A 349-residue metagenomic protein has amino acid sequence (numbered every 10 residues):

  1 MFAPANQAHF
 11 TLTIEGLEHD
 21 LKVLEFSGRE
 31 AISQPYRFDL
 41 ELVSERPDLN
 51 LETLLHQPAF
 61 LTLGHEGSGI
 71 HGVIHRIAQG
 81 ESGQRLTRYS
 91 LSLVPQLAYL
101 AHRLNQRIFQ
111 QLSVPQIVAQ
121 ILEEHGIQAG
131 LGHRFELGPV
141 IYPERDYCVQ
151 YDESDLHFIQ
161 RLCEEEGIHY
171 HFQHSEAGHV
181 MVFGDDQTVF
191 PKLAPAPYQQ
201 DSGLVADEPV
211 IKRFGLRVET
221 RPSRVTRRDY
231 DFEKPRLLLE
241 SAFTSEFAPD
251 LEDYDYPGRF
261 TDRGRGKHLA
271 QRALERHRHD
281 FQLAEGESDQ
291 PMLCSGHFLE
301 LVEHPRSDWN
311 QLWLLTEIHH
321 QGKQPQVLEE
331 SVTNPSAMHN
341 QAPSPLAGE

Functional and structural regions predicted by a protein language model:
M1-E349: Amphipathic alpha-helical and helix-coil boundary elements used as assembly and membrane-proximal scaffolds
